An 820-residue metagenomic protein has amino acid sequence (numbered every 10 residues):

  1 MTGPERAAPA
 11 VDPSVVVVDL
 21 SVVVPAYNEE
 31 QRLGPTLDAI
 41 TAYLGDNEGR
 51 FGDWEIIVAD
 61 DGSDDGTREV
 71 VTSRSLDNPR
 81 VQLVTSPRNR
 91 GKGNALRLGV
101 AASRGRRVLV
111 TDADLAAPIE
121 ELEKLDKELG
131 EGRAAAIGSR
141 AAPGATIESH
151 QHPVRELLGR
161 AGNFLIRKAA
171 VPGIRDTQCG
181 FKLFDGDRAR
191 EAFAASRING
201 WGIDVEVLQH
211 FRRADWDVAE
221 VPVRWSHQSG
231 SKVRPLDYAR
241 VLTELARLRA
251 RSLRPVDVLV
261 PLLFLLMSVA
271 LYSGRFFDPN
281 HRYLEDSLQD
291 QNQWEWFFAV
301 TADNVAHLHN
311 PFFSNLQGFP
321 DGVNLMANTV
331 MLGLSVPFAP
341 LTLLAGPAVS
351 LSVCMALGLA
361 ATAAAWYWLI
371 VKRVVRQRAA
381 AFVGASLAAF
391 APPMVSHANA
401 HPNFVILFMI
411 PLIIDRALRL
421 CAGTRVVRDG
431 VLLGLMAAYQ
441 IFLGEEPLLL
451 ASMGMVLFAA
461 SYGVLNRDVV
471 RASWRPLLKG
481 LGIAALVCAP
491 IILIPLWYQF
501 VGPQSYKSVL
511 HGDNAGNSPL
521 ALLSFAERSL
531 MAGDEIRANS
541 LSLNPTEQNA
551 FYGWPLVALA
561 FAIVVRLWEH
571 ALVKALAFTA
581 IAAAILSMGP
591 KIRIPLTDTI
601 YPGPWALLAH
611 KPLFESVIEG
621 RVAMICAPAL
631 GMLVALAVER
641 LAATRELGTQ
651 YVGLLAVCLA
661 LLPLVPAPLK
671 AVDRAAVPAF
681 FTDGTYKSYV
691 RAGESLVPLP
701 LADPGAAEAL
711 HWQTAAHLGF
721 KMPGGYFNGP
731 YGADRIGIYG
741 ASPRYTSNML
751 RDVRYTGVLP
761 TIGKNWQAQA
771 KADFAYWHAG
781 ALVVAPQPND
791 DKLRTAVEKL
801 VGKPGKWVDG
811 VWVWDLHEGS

Functional and structural regions predicted by a protein language model:
M1-V17, V171, A195-V256: Hydrophobic helical membrane-anchoring modules
D60-E69, L115: A conserved acidic beta->alpha catalytic loop
S86-A102, R107-V110, I119-W201, H227-L236: Acceptor/aglycone-binding surface of glycosyltransferases and processive sugar-polymer synthases
F264-M267, M355-R373, R378-L465, G480-P495 (+1 more regions): Membrane-embedded helix bundles of polyisoprenyl
M267-T362, A391-L407, G516-S540, I594-A606 (+1 more regions): Membrane-interface coil-to-helix junctions
L288-N304, L477-G480, A484-V564, A606 (+1 more regions): Periplasmic/ER-lumenal interhelical loops and adjacent helix-loop junctions in multi-pass membrane proteins
R467-K479, A560-P602, T644-Q650: Membrane-interface helix-loop-helix junctions at transmembrane boundaries of multi-pass membrane enzymes, predominantly
H511, C658-S820: Extracytoplasmic
